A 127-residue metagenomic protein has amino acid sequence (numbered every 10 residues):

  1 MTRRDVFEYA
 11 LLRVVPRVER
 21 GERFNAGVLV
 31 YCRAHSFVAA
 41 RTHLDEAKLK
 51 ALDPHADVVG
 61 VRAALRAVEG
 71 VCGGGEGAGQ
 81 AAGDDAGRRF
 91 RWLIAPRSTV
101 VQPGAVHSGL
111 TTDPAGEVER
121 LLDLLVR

Functional and structural regions predicted by a protein language model:
M1-R127: Polybasic/polar functional segments that serve as interface/processing modules
